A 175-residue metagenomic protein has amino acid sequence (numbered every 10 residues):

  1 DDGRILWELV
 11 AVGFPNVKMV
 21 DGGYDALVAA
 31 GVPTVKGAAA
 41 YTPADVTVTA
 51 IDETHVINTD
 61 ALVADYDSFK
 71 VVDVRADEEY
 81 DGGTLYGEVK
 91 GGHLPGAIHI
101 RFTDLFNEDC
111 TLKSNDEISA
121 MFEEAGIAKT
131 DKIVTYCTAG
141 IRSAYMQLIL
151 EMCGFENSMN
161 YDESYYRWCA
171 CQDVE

Functional and structural regions predicted by a protein language model:
D1-V56, D60, G83, R142-S158 (+1 more regions): Thiolate-centered catalytic microenvironments shared by cysteine-dependent enzyme domains
N16, T111, A139: Charged, low-complexity surface patches
V20-G23, V74-R75, F102-T103, Y136-C137 (+1 more regions): Active-site-proximal beta-strand/loop segments in catalytic clefts of secreted hydrolases
V63-T130, A170, V174: Positively charged, proline/Ser/Thr-rich regional signature most characteristic of the Rhodanese/CDC25-like
D116-F122, V134-Y136, A144-M152: Extracellular low-complexity, Gly/Ser/Thr-rich intrinsically disordered linkers and protease-sensitive activation/hinge
K129-T130, C137-A139: Extracytoplasmic/luminal low-complexity segments enriched in Pro/Gly and acidic/polar residues that act as flexible
M159-E175: Cysteine-dependent PTP/DSP-like catalytic domain, specifically the C-terminal lobe
